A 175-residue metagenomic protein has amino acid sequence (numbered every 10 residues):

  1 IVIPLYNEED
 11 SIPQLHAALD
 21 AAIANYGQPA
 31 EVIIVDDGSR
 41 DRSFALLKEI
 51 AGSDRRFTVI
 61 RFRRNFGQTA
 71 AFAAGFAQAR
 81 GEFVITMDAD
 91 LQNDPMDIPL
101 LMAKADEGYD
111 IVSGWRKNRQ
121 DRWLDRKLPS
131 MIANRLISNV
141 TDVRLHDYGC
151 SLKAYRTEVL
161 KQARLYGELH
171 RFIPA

Functional and structural regions predicted by a protein language model:
L5, V35-D37, F62: Conserved sequence signature across two-component system core domains
E8-I23: Short, well-formed alpha-helical segments that are part of the catalytic scaffolds of diverse glycosyltransferases
D10-Q14, D41-I50: Acidic helix N-cap motif at the loop->helix transition within catalytic regions of sugar-transfer enzymes
A22-I23, L47-A51, A105: Conserved hydrophobic residues forming the short capping helix/wall of the S-adenosyl-L-methionine
A30-I33, F44-Q78: Conserved donor nucleotide-binding strand/loop of the catalytic core
D36-A45, L91-Q92: A conserved acidic beta->alpha catalytic loop
I60-R64, Q68-Q78, F83, P95-I173: Acceptor/aglycone-binding surface of glycosyltransferases and processive sugar-polymer synthases
